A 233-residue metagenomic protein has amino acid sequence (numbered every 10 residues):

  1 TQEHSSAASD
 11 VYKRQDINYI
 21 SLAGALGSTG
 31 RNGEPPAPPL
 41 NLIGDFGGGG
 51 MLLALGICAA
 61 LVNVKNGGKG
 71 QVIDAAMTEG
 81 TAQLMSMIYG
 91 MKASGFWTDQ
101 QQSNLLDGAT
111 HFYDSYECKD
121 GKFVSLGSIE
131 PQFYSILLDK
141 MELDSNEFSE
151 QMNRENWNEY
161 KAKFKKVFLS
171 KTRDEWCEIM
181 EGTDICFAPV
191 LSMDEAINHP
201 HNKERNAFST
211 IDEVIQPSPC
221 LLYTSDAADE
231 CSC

Functional and structural regions predicted by a protein language model:
T1-A8, Y12, D226-C233: Single conserved hydrophobic/aromatic residue that forms the stacking wall/gate of nucleotide- or nucleobase-binding
S5-V124: Active-site-adjacent "lid/gating" segments in soluble enzymes
D10, W157-Y160, H199-K203: Short secondary-structure transition/capping segments
T78-G80, G121, I129-P131, S192-M193: Histidine- and/or cysteine-centered catalytic micro-motif in compact active-site loops
Q100, N104, E150-Q151, C177-E181 (+1 more regions): Short coil/turn segments at secondary-structure boundaries
Q100-Q102, E117-K119, L191-S225, S232: Terminal low-complexity tails and localization/encapsulation signals of metabolic enzymes
F112-T183, F187: Aromatic-enriched alpha-helical interface/lid elements that frame and gate functional surfaces
